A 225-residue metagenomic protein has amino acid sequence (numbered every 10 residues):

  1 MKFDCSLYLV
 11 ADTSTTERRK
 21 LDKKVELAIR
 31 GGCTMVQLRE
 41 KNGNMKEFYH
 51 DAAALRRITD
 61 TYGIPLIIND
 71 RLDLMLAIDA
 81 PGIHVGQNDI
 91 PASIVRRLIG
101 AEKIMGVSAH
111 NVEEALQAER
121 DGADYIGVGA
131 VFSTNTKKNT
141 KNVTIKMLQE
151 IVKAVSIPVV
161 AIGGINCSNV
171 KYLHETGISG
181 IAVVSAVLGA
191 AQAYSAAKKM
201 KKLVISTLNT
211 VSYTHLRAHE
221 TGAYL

Functional and structural regions predicted by a protein language model:
M1-G82, Q87-D89, L98-D121, C167 (+2 more regions): Conserved N-terminal beta1-alpha1 strand-loop-helix module at the mouth
G63, V155-I157: His-Asp phosphorelay/catalytic-motif detector in bacterial-type signaling
I78-A80, V85, S108-Q149, K153: Glycine/Thr-rich beta-alpha phosphate-binding loop at enzyme active sites
Q87-I94, G127-T136, T176-A197: Glycine-rich phosphate-binding active-site loops on the catalytic face of alpha/beta enzymes
A161-N166: Glycine-rich adenosine-cofactor-binding loop
N209-S212: Extended, intrinsically disordered, low-complexity segments
T214-T221: Conserved small/polar residues in nucleotide/adenosyl-binding loops
